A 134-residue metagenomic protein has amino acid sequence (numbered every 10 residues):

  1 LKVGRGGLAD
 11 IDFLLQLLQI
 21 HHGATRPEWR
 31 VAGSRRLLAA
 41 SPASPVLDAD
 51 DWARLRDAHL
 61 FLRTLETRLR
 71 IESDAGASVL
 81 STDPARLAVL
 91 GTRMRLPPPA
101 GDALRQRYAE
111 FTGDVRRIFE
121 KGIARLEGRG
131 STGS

Functional and structural regions predicted by a protein language model:
L1-S134: Non-catalytic regulatory/linker segments of enzymes
